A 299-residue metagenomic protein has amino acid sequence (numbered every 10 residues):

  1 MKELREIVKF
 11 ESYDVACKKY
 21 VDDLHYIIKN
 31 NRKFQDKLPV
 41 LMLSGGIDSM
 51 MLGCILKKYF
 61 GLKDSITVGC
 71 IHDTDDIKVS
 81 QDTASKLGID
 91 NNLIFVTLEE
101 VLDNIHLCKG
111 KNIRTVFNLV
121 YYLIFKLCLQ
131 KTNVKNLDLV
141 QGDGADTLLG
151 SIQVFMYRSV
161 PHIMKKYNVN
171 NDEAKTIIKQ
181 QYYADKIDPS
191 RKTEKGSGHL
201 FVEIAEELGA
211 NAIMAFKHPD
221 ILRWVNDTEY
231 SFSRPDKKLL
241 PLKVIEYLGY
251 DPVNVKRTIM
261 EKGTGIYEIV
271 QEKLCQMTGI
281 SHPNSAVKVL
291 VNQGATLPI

Functional and structural regions predicted by a protein language model:
L4-K243, Y247-L248, E268-C275: ATP-dependent adenylate-handling active sites, centered on carboxylate activation for C-N bond formation
Q153-H162, G249-I299: PAPS-dependent sulfotransferase catalytic core
